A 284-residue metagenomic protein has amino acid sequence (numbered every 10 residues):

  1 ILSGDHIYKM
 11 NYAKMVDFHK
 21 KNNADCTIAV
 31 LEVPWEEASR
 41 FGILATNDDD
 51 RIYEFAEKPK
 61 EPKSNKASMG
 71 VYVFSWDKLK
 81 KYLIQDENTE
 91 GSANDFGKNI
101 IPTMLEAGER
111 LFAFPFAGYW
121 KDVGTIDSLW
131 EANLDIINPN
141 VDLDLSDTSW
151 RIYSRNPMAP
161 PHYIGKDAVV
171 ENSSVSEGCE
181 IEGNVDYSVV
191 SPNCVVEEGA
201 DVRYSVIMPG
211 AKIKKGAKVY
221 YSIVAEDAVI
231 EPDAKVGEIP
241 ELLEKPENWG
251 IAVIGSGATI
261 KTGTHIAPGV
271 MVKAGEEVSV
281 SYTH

Functional and structural regions predicted by a protein language model:
I1-L134, L243-G250, S256-G257: Unchanged
L44, T283-H284: Intrinsic structural disorder
D77, Q85-Y282: Left-handed beta-helix
